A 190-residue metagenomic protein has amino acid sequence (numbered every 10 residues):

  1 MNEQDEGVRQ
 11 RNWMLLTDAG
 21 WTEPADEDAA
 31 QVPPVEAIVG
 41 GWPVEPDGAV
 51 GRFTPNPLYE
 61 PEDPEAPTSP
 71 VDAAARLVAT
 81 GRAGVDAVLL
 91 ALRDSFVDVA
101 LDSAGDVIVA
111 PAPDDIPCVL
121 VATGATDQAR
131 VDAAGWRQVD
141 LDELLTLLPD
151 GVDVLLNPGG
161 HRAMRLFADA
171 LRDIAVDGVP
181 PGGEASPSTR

Functional and structural regions predicted by a protein language model:
M1-R190: An interfacial alpha-helical scaffold signature
